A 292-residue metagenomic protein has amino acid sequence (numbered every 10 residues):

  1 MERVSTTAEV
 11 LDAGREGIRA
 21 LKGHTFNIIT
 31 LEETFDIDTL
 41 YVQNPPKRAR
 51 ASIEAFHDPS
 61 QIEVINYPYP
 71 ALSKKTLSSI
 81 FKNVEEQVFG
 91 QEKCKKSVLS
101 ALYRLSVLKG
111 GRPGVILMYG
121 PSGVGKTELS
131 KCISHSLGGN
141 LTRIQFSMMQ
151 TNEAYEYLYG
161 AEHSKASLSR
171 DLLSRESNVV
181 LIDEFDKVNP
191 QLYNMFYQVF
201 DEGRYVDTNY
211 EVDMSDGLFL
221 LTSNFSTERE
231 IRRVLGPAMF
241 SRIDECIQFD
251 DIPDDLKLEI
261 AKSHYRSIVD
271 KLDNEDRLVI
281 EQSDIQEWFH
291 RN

Functional and structural regions predicted by a protein language model:
M1-P68: N-terminal accessory segments that target, anchor, or regulate ATP-driven/P-loop NTPase machines and associated
E2-V4, G160-E184, N209-E211: Conserved alpha-helical scaffold flanking the Walker A/P-loop in AAA+ ATPase domains
T25, T30-E32, I37, Q43-R50 (+4 more regions): Canonical AAA+ ATPase core
S52-A71, G139-L141, R232-D251: A short helix-turn-beta junction within AAA+ P-loop NTPase domains corresponding to the substrate/partner-engaging
H57-Q61, P237-A238, E259-E275: Conserved AAA+ ATPase "sensor/coupling" helix adjacent to the nucleotide-binding pocket
K74-G114: Pre-Walker A (pre-P-loop) alpha-helix and adjacent loop at the N terminus of AAA/AAA+ ATPase modules, a conserved
R112-I144: Walker A/P-loop
S136-H163: AAA+/P-loop NTPase substrate/partner-engagement loops
